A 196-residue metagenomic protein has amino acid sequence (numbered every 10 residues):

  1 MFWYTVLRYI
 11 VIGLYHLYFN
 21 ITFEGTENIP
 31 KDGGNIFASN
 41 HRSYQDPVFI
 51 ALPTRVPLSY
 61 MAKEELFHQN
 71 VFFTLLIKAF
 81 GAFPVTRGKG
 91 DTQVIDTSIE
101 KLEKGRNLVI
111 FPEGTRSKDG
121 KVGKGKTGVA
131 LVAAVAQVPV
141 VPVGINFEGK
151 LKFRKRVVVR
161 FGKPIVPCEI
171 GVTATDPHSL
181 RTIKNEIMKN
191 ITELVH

Functional and structural regions predicted by a protein language model:
M1-F2, G128: Hydrophobic, aromatic-rich alpha-helical transmembrane segments and their membrane-interface anchor motifs
F2, V6, G90, S179 (+1 more regions): Soluble or luminal CAZymes and related metallo-dependent hydrolases
W3-T5, H16, E24, P30-K89 (+1 more regions): Catalytic core of membrane glycerolipid acyltransferases/transacylases, capturing the structured, soluble-facing
Y9-Y18: Short coil-to-helix leader/linker segments, especially the first N-terminal amphipathic alpha-helix with its helix
I10-V11, A79-V85, P112-T115: Short, basic, glycine/proline-bearing loop/turn elements
V11, I50, V129-A130: Short amphipathic alpha-helical segments and helix-helix/interface helices
I21: N-terminal active-site beta-alpha-beta segment that forms phosphate/nucleotide-binding and substrate-recognition loops
Q93-H196: Non-catalytic C-terminal accessory region of glycerolipid acyltransferases and related lyso-lipid remodeling enzymes
